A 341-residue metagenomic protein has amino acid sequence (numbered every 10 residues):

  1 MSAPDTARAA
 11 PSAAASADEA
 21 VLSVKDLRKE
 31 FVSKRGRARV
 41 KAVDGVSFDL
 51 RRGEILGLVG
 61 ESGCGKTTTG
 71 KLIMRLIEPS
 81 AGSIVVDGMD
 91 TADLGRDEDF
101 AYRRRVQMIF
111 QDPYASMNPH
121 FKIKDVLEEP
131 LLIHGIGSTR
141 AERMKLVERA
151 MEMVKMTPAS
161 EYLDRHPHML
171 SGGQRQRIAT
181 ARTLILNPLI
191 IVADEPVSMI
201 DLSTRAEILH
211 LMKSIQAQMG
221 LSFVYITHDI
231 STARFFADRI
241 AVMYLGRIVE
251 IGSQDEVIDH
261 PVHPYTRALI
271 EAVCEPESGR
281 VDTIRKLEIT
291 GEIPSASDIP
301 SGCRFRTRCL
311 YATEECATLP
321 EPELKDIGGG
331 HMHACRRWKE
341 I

Functional and structural regions predicted by a protein language model:
M1-H260, K339-I341: ABC transporter nucleotide-binding domains
P4, A13-A20, K34, S160-E161 (+1 more regions): Short catalytic/signature loops enriched in Gly
